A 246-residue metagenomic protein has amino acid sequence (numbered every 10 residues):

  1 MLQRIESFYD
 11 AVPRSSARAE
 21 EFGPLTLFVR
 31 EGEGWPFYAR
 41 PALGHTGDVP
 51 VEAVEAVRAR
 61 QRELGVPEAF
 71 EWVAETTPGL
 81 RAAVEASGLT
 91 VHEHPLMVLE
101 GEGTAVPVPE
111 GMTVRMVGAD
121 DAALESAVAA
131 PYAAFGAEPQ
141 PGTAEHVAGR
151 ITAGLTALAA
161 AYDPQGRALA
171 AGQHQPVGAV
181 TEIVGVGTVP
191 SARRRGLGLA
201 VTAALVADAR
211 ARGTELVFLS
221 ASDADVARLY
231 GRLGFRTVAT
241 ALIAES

Functional and structural regions predicted by a protein language model:
M1-E63, T77: N-terminal charged segments
V12-R18, G65-P67, H92-E93, G149-A160 (+1 more regions): A short helix-loop-beta-strand connector motif used in the catalytic cores of GNAT acetyltransferases and, in some
R18-P24, A82-T90, G111, T156-A170: Conserved beta-hairpin
H45-A122, A244-E245: Acyl-donor-binding surface of acyltransferase catalytic domains
P50-A59, G185-P190, R194-A211, R232: Conserved acetyl-CoA-binding loop-helix of GNAT-fold acetyltransferases
L64-A74, A209-A221: Conserved GNAT acetyl-CoA-binding A-motif
T77-T90, L199, D223-T240: Conserved active-site alpha-helix within GNAT-family acetyltransferase domains
P139-S191: A conserved beta-strand-loop-helix scaffold within acyl/acetyltransferase catalytic domains
